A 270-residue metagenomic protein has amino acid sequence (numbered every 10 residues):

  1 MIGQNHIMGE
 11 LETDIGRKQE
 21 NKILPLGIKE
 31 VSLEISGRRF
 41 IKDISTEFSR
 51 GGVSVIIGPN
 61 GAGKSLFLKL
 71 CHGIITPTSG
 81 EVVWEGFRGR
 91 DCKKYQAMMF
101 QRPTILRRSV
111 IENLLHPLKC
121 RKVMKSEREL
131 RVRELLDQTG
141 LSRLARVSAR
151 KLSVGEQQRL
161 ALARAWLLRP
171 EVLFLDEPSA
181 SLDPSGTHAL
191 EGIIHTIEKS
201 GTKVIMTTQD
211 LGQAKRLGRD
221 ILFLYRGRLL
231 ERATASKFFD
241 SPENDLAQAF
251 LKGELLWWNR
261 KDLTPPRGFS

Functional and structural regions predicted by a protein language model:
H72: Helix-to-loop junction immediately C-terminal to a conserved catalytic motif
S126-L144: Conserved ABC ATPase "signature" region
S148-L152, E156: Conserved ABC ATPase signature
L173-D176: Catalytic Walker B motif of ABC-type/P-loop ATPase nucleotide-binding domains
P184-G186: Helix N-cap at the start of a conserved alpha-helix in ABC-type nucleotide-binding domains
T208-Q209: H-loop/switch region of ABC-family ATPase nucleotide-binding domains
